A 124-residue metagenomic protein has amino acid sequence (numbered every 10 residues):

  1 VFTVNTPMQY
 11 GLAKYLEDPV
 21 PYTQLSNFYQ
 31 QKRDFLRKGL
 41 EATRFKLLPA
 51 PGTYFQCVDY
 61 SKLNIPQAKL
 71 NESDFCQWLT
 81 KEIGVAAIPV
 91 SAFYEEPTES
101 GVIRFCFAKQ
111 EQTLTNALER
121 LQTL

Functional and structural regions predicted by a protein language model:
V1-L124: PLP-dependent class I/II
